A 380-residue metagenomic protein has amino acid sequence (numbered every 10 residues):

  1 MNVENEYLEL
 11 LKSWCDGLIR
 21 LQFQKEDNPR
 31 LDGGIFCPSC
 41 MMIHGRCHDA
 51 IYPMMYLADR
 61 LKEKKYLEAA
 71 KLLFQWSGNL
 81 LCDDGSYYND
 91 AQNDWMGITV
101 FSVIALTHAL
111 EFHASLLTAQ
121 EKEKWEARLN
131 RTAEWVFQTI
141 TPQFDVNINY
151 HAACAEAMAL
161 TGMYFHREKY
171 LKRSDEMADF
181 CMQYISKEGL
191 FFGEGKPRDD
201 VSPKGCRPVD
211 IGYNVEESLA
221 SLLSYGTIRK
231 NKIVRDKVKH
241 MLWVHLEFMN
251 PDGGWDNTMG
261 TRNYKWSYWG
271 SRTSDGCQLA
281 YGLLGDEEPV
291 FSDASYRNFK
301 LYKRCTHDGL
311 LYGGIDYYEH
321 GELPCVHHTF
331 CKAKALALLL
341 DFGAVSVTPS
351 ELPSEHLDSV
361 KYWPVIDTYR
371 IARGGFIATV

Functional and structural regions predicted by a protein language model:
M1-R46, Y56, R60, K64-Q75 (+2 more regions): Low-complexity, Ser/Thr/Pro/Gly-enriched N-terminal "stalk/linker" regions
M1-V3, H48-K64, F101-Q120, A153-E168 (+4 more regions): Well-ordered alpha-helical scaffold segments within catalytic/enzyme domains
R20-H48, D83-V100, F137-A152, E188-E217 (+4 more regions): Solvent-exposed loop and edge beta-strand segments that line ligand/cofactor-binding and catalytic clefts
Q22, L61, L81, H113 (+8 more regions): Alpha-helical junction/boundary sensor with strong preference for TPR arrays
Q75, N79, Y88, Q92-T139: Well-ordered mid-protein domain cores that form the structural environment of catalytic cofactors
A119-R198, I211, I228, R235-L242: Eukaryote-skewed repeat-based solenoidal scaffolds used as protein-protein interaction platforms, primarily
K232-R235, E247-V380: Extended polysaccharide-engagement surfaces of secreted carbohydrate-active enzymes
